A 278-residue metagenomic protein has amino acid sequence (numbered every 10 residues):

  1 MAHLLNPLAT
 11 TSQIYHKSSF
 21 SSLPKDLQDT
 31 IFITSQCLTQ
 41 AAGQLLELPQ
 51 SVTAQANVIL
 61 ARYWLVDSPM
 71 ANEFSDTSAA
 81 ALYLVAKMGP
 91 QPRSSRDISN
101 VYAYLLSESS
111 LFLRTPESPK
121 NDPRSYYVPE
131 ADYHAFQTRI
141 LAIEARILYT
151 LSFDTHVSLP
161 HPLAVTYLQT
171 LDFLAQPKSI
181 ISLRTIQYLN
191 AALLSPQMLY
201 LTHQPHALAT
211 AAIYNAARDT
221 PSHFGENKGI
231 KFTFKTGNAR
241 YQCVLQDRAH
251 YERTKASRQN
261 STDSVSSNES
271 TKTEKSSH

Functional and structural regions predicted by a protein language model:
M1-H278: Non-catalytic, interaction-prone regions of core transcription and DNA-replication machinery
